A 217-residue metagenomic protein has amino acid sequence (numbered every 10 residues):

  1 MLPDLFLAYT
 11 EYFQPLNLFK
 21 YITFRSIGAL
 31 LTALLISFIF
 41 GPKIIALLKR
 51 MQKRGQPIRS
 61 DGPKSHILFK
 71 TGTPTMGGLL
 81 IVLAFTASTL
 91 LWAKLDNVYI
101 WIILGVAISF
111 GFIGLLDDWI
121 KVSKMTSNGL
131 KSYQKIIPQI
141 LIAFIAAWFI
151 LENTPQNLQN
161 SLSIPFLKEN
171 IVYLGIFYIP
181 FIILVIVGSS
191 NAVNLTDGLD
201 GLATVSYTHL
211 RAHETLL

Functional and structural regions predicted by a protein language model:
M1-V172, F181: N-terminal transmembrane signal-anchor/hairpin module of polytopic inner-membrane proteins
I44, F112-V122, S189-S206: Acidic (Asp/Glu-rich) catalytic motifs at the cytosolic membrane interface
F85, T126, A147, G198-H209: Short, function-defining helix-loop hinge/capping sites that tune catalysis or transport
N160-L162, V185, D200: Structural beta-strand/beta-sheet cores of well-ordered domains, especially the beta-sheet scaffolds that support
L174-V193: Hydrophobic, membrane-embedded alpha-helices of multi-pass small-molecule transporters
H209, H213-L217: Single conserved hydrophobic/aromatic residue that forms the stacking wall/gate of nucleotide- or nucleobase-binding
